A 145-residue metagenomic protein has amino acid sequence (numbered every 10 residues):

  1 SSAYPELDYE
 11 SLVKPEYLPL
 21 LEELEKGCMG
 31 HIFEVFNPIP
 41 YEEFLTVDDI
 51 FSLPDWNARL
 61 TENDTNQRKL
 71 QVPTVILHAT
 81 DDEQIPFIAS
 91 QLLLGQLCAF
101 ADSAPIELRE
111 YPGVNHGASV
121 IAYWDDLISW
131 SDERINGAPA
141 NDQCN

Functional and structural regions predicted by a protein language model:
S1-Q67: Accessory cap/linker subdomain of secreted extracellular hydrolases
D48, N57-A58, D81-Q84, Q91-N145: C-terminal catalytic histidine-bearing segment of alpha/beta-hydrolase fold enzymes
N66-L70, F100-S103: A structural signal for short secondary-structure junctions
L70, V75-D82: Short beta-strand/loop motif that positions the catalytic acidic residue of the alpha/beta-hydrolase fold
